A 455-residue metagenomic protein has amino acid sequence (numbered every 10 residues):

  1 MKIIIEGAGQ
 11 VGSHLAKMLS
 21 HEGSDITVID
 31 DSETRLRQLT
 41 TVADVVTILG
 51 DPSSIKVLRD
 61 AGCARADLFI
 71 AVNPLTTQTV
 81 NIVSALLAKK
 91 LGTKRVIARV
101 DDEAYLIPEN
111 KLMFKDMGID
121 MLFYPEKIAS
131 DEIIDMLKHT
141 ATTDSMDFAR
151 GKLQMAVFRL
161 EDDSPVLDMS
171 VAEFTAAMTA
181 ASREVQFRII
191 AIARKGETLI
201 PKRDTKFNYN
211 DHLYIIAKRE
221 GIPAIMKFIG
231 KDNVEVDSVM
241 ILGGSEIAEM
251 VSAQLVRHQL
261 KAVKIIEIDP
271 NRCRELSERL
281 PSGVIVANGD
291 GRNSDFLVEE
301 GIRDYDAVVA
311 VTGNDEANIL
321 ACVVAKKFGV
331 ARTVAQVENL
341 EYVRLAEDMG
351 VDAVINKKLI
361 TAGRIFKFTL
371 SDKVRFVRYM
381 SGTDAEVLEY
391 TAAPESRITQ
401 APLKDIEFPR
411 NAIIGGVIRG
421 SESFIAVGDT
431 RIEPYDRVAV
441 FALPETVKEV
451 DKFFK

Functional and structural regions predicted by a protein language model:
M1-K455: Cytosolic regulatory regions of ion transport systems
